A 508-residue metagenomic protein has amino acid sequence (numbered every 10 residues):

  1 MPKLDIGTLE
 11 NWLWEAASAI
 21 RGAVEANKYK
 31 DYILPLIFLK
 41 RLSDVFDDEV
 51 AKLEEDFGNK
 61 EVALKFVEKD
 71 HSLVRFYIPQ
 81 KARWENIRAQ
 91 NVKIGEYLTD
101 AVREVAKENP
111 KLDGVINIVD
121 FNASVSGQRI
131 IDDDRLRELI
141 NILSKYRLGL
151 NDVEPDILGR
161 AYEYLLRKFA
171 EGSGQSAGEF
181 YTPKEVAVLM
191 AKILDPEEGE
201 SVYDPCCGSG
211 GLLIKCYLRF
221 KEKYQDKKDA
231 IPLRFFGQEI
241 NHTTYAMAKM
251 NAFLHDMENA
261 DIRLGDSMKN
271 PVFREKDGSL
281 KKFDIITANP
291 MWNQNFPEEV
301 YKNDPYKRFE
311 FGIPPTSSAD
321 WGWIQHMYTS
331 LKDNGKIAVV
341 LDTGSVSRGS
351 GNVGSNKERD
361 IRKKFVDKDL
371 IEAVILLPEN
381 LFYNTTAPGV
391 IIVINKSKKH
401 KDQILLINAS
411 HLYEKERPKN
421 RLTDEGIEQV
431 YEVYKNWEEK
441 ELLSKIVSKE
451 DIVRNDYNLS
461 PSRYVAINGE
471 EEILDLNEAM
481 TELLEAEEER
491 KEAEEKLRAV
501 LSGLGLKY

Functional and structural regions predicted by a protein language model:
M1-E198, D261-V272, L376-N380, K401-S410 (+1 more regions): Non-catalytic, mostly N-terminal accessory regions of nucleic-acid modification and defense proteins
P2-L4, D277-Y508: A conserved structural/catalytic subdomain of Rossmann-like adenosyl-cofactor enzymes
A17, S173, Y203-P205, P232 (+3 more regions): Short, flexible coil/turn micro-motifs enriched in small/turn-prone residues
K40-L53, F169, F220, Y224 (+5 more regions): A generic secondary-structure signal for well-formed alpha-helical elements
S176-A288, N293-N295, V300, W321 (+4 more regions): Conserved S-adenosyl-L-methionine
